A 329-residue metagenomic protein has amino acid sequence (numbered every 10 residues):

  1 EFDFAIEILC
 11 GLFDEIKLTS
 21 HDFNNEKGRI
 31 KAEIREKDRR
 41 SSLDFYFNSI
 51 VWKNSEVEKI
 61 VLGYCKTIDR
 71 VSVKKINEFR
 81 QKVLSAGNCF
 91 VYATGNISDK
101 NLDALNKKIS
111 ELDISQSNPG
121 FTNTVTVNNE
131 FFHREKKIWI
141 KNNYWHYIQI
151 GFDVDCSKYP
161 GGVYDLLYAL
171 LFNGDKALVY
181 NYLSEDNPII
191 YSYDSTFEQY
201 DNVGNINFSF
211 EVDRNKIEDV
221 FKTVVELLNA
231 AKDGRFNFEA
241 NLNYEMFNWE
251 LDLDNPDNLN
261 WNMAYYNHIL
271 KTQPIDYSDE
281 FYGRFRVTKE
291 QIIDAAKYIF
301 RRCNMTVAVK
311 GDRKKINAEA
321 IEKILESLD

Functional and structural regions predicted by a protein language model:
E1-F121, V154-D155, E185-D329: Charge-rich, well-structured scaffold segments of protease-associated domains
N88, S117-Y180: His/Glu-based metal-binding/catalytic segments typifying zinc-dependent metallopeptidases
